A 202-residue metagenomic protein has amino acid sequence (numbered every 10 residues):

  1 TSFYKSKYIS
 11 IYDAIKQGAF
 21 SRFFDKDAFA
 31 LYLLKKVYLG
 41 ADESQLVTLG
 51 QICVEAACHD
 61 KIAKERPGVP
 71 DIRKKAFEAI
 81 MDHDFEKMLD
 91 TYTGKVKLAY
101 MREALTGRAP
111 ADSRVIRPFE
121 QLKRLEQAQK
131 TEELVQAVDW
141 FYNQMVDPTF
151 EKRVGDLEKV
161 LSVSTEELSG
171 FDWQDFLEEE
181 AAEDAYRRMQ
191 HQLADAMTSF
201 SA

Functional and structural regions predicted by a protein language model:
T1-A202: Short, functionally important secondary-structure microenvironments
